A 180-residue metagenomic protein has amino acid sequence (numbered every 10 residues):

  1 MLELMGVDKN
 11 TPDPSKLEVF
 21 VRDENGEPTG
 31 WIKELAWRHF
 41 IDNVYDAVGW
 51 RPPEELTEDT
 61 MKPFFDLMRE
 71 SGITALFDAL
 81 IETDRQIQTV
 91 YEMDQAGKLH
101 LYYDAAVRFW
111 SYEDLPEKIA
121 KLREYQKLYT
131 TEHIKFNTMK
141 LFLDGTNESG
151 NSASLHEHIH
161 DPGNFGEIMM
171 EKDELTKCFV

Functional and structural regions predicted by a protein language model:
M1-K121, L141-F179: Divalent metal-binding segments
Y129-T130: Accessory "access/gating" subregions that flank catalytic or transport cores
